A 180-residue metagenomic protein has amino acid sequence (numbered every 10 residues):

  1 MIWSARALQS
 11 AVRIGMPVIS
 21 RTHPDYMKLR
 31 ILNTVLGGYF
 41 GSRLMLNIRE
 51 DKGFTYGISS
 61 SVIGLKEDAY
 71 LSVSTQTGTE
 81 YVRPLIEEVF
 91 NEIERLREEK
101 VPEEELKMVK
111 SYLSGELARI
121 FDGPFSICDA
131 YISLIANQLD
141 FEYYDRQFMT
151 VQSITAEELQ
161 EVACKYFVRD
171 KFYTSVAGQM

Functional and structural regions predicted by a protein language model:
M1, E161-M180: Proteolytic maturation boundary segments
M1-S42: His/Glu-based metal-binding/catalytic segments typifying zinc-dependent metallopeptidases
W3-S4, V62-L65, Y166: Replace "in large, NTP-powered and nucleic-acid-processing enzymes" with "in large, NTP-powered factors and other
A7-L8, E67, V168-R169: Short flexible coil/turn linkers enriched for glycine and charged/polar residues that connect secondary-structure
R13-I19, R49-E98, E103-Q152, K171-Q179: M16 family metallopeptidases and their MPP-like homologs
M45-L46: Phosphate-proximal small/polar/acidic motifs at interfaces that engage nucleotide phosphates, polyphosphates
T155-E161: A short, acidic, amphipathic alpha-helical segment used as a generic capping/interface helix at domain edges
